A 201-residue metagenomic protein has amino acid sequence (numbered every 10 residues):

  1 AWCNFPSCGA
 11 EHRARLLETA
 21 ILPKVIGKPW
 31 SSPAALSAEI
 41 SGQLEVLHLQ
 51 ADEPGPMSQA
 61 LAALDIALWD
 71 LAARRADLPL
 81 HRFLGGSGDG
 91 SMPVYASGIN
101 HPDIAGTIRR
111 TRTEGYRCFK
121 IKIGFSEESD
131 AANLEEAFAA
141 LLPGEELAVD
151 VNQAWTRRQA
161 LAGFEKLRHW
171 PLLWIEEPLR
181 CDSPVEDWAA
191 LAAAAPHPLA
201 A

Functional and structural regions predicted by a protein language model:
A1-R75: Metal- or metallocofactor-binding catalytic centers and their adjacent structured scaffolds across diverse enzyme
I21, L64, D77, F119 (+2 more regions): Conserved, mostly hydrophobic/aromatic
S31-A35, P79-F83, W174-C181: Flexible, glycine/charged-enriched surface loops at secondary-structure junctions
W69-N100: Catalytic pocket of metal/acid-base enzymes, prominently hydrolases
L78-P79, D89-V94, Y116-R117, P143-G144 (+1 more regions): Short coil/turn connectors at secondary-structure junctions
I99-R112, R157-F164: Short, acidic/polar
R110-G124: Catalytic domains of carbohydrate-active enzymes, especially glycoside hydrolases
I121, S126-A201: Catalytic core of soluble alpha/beta enzymes
